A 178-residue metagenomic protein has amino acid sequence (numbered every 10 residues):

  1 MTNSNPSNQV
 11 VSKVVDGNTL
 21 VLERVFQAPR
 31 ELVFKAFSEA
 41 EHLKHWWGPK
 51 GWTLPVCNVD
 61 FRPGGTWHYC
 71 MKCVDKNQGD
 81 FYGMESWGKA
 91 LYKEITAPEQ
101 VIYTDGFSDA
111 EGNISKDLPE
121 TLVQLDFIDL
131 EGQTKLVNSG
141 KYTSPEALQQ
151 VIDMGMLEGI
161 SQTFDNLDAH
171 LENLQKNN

Functional and structural regions predicted by a protein language model:
M1-L54: Hydrophobic ligand-binding cavity/cleft-lining segments
M1-S4, Y142-N178: A conserved amphipathic terminal alpha-helix motif
T19, T104, G112-E158: Beta-strand/loop substructures that line and gate deep hydrophobic ligand-binding cavities in soluble
V21, E41-W87, N178: Short beta-edge strand/loop motif at the mouth of beta-sheet-based domains
V33, L43, W67-Y69, Y92 (+4 more regions): Hydrophobic pocket/interface hotspot
N58, H68, K72-E131: Hydrophobic-ligand binding "helix-grip"
